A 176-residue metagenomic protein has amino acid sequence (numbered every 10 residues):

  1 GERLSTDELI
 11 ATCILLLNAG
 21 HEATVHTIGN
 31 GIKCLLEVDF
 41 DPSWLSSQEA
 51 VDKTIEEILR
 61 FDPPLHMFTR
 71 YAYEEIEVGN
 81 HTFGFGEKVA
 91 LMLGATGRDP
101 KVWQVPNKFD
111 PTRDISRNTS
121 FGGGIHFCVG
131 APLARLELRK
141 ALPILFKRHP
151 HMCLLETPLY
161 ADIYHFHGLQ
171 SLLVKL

Functional and structural regions predicted by a protein language model:
G1-L176: Cytochrome P450
